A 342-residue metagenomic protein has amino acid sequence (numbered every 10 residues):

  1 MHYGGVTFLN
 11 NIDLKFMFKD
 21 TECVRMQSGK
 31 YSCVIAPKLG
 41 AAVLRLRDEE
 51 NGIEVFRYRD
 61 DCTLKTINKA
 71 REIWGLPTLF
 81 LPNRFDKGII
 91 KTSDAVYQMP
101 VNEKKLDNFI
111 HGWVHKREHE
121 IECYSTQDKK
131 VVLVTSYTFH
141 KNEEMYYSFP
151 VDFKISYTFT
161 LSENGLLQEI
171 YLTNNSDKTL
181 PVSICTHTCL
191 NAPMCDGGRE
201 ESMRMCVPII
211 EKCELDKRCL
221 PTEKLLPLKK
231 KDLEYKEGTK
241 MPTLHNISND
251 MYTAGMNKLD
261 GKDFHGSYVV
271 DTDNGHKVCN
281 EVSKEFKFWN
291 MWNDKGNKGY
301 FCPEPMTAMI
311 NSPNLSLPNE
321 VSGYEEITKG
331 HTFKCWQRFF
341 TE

Functional and structural regions predicted by a protein language model:
Y3-K104, K258-F286, H331-F340: Beta-strand-rich N-terminal accessory domains
F8, Q98, T179-L180, C189-S283: Active-site/ligand-binding surface loops and adjacent short beta/alpha elements that line catalytic pockets across
N11-F18, R25, A95-V96, P100-E163: Extended, loop-rich substrate-binding clefts of extracytoplasmic carbohydrate-active enzymes
M26, P37, D48-E50, Y137-T188 (+1 more regions): Acidic, contiguous internal or C-terminal segments within carbohydrate-active enzymes that form a structured patch used
K87, K91-A95, C123-L133, T160-G165 (+5 more regions): A short, structured loop/turn motif at beta-sheet edges
N108-E120, M203, T239-S322: Acidic/His-leaning functional-site neighborhoods
F139-E144, S148-F149, K212, E304-I327: Surface-exposed, gly/pro-biased binding rims or lids
P318-E342: His/Asp/Glu-rich mid-to-C-terminal helical/loop segments that flank catalytic regions of hydrolases
